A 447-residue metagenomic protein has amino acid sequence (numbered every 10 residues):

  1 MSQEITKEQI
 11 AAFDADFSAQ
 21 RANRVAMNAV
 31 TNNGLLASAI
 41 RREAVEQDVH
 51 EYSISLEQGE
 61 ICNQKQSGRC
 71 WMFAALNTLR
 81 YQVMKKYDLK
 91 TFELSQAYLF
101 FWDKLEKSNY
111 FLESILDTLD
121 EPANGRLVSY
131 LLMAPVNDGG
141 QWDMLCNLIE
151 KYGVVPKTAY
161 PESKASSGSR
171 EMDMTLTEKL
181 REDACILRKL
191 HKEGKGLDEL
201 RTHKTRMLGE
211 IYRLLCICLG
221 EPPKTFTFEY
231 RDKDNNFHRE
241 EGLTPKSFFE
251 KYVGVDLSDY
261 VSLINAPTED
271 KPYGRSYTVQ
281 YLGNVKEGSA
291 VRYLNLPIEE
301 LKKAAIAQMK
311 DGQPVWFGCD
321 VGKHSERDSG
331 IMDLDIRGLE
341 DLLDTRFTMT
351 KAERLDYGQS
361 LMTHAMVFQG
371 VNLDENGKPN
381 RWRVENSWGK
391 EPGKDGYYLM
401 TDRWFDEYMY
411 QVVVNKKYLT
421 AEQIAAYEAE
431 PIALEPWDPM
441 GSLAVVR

Functional and structural regions predicted by a protein language model:
S2-G59: N-terminal regions that are enriched for targeting/export leaders and immediately downstream pro/stem segments
Q47-V315, P392-D395, D402, Y410: Active-site nucleophile-adjacent alpha helix/oxyanion-hole segment immediately C-terminal to the catalytic cysteine
C70, I149, D356-G389: Catalytic nucleophile-His microenvironment captured as a short glycine-rich beta-strand/loop that brackets
F73, F317-D320, Q369: Short His-Asn-centered micro-motif
G288-T363: Long, positively charged binding patches that form subdomain-scale interaction surfaces for polyanionic ligands
V291, L301-A307, E353-G358, V367-D374 (+4 more regions): Generic recognition of flexible, low-complexity loop/linker segments
V321-E326, I331-M349, N372-E375, W382-P392 (+1 more regions): Active/binding-pocket-proximal capping segment
D374-R447: Conserved catalytic-core surface of thiol
